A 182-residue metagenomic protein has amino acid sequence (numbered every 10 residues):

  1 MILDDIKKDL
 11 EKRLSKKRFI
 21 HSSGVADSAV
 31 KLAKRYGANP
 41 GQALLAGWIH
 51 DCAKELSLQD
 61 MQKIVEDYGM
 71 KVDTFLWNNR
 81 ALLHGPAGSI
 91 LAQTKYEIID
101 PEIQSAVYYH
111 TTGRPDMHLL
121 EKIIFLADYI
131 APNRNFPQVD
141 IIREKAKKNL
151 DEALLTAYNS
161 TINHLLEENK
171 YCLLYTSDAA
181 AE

Functional and structural regions predicted by a protein language model:
M1-I2, L166, S177: Non-catalytic interface/linker regions that flank or bridge core catalytic/transmembrane domains
K8-K12, L32-T156: Divalent metal-dependent catalytic cores for phosphoryl transfer on phosphate-bearing substrates
Y171-L173: Flexible, glycine/charged-enriched surface loops at secondary-structure junctions
Y175-E182: Conserved small/polar residues in nucleotide/adenosyl-binding loops
